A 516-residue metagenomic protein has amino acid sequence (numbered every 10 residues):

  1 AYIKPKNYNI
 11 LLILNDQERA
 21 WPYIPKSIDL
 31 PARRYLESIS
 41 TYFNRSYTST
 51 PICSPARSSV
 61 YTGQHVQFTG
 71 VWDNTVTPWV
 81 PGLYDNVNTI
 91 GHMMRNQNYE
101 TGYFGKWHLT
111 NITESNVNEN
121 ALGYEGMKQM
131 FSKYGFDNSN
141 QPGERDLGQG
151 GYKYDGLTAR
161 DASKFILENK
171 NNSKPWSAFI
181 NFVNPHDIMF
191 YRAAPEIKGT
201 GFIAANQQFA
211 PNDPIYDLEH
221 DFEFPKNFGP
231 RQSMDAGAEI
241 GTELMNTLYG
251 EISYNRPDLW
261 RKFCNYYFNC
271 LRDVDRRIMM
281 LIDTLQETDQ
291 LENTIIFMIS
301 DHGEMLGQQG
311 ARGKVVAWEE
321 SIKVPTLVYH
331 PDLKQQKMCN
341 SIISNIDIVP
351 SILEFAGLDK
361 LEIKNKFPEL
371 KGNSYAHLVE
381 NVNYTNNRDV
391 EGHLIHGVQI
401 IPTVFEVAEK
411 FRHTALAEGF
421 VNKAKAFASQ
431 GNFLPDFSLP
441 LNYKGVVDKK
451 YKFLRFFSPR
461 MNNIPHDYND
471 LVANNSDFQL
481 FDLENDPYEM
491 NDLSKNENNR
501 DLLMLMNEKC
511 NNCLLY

Functional and structural regions predicted by a protein language model:
Y2-Y42, T50-P51, D73, S476 (+1 more regions): Active-site-proximal N-terminal segment of extracellular/periplasmic enzymes that hydrolyze or transfer
K4-P5, Q17-W21, K26-S27, E168-K174 (+5 more regions): Active-site-proximal cap/lid insertion segments
W21-R57, G63-Q64, F68-T69, N98-G102 (+2 more regions): Short, structured active-site-proximal loop/turn typified by the sulfatase FGly-forming signature C/S-X-P-X-R
N44, A56-R57, Q97, T110-P142 (+3 more regions): Core domains of carbohydrate- and sulfate-ester-processing enzymes
S59-W176, V183, I188-A205: Catalytic-site neighborhoods of secreted/periplasmic enzymes that process anionic sulfate/phosphate groups
Y61, F68, G135-D146, M279-D283 (+4 more regions): Substrate-binding rim/cap in mid-to-C-terminal beta-strand-loop elements of soluble/periplasmic
E196, E319-E320, H396-S494: C-terminal, low-complexity/hydrophilic appendages and adjacent surface loops of extracellular/periplasmic anionic
Y516: Conserved small/polar residues in nucleotide/adenosyl-binding loops
